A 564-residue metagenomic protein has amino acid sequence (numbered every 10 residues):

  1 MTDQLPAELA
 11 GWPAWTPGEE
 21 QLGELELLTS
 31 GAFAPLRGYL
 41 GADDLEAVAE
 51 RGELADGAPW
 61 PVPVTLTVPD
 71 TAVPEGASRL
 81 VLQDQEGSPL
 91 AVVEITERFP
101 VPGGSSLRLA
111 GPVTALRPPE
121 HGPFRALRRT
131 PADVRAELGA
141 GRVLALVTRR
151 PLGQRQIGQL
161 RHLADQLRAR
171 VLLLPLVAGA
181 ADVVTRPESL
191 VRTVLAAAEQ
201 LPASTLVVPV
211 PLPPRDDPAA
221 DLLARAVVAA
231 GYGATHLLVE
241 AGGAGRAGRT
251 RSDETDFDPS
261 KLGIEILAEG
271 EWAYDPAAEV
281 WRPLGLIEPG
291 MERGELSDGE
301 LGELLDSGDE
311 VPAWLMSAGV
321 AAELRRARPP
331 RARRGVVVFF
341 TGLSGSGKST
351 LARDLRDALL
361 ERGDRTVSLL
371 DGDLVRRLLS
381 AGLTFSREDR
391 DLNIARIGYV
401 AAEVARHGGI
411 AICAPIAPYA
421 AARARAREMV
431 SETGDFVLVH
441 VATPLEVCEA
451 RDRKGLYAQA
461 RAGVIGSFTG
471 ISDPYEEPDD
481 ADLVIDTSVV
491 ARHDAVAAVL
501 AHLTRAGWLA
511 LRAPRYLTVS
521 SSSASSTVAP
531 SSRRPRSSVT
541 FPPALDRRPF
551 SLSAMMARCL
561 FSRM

Functional and structural regions predicted by a protein language model:
M1-A332: Nucleotidyltransferase catalytic core that binds NTPs
A32, P123, F339, S467 (+5 more regions): Intrinsic disorder/low-structure terminal segments
E53, R135-R142, V147-T148, H162 (+9 more regions): Glycine-rich phosphate-binding loop of ATP-dependent small-molecule kinases
T130, R186, D217-P218, P444 (+2 more regions): Alpha-helix capping and helix-coil boundary motifs
P514-P543, R547-M564: Low-acidity, Ser/Thr- and Arg-rich intrinsically disordered low-complexity segments
